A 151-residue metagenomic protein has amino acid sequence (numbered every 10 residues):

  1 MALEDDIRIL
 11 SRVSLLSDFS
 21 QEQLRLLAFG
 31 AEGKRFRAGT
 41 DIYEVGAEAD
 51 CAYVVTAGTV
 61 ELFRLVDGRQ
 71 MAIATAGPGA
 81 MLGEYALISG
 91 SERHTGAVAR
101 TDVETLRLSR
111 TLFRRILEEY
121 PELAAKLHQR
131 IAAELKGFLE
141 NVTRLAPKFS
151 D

Functional and structural regions predicted by a protein language model:
M1-D151: Cytosolic regulatory regions built on CNB/CRP/Popeye-like sensor folds
